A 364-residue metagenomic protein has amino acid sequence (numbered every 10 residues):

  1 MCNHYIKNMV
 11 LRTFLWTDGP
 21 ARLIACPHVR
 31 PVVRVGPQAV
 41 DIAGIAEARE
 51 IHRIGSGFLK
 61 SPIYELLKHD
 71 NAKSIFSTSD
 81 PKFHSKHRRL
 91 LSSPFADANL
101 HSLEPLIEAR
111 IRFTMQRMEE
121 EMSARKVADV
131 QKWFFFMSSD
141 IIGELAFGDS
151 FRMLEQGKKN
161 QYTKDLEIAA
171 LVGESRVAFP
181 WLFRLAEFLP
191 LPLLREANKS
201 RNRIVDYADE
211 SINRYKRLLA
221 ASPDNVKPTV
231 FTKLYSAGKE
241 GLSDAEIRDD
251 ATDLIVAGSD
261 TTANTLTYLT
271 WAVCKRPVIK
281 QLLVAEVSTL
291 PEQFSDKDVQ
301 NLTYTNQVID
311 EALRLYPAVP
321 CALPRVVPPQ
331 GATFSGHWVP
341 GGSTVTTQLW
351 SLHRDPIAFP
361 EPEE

Functional and structural regions predicted by a protein language model:
M1-K86, H101, E108-R117, M137 (+7 more regions): N-terminal membrane-proximal hinge/A-helix region immediately C-terminal to the signal-anchor transmembrane segment
N3, R12-A21, D206, S295-S335 (+1 more regions): Conserved cytochrome P450 K-helix E-x-x-R motif and the immediately C-terminal K′/meander segment
P37-A39, A98-A109, E120-I141, R152-Q161 (+2 more regions): Cytochrome P450
T114-R117, L145, A169, Y207-L218 (+8 more regions): Generic, well-ordered alpha-helical scaffold segments in large soluble proteins
S138, T261-E286: Cytochrome P450 catalytic-core helices
I142, A208, L234, G258 (+3 more regions): Conserved hydrophobic/aromatic pocket- or pore-lining residues that grip, position, or stack substrates in active sites
K199-T265, L302: Conserved cytochrome P450 catalytic core segment spanning the I/J/K helices
T347-E364: Conserved cytochrome P450 K-helix/beta-meander segment immediately N-terminal to the heme-binding cysteine loop
